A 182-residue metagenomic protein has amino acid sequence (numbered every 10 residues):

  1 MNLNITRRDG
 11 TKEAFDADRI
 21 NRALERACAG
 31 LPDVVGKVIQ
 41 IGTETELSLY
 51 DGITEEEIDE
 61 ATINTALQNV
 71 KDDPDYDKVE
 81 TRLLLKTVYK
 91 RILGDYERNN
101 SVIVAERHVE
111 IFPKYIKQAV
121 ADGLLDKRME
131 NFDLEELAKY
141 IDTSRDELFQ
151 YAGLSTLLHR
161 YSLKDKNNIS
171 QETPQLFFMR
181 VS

Functional and structural regions predicted by a protein language model:
M1-S182: Extended catalytic cores of very large enzyme megasubunits
